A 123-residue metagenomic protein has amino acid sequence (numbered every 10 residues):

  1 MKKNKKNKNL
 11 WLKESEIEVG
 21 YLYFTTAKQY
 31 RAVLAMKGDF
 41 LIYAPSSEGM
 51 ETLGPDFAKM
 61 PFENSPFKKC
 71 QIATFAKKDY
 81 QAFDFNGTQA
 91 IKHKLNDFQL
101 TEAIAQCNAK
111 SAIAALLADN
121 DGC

Functional and structural regions predicted by a protein language model:
K2-I17: Mixed-charge, Lys/Arg-rich low-complexity intrinsically disordered regions
N7-N9, Q29, D39, E48 (+2 more regions): Intrinsic-disorder/low-complexity loop/linker signature
S15, V33-L34: Short, exposed beta-strand/loop patches in secreted or surface proteins that constitute
Y23-A32: Short coil-to-beta-strand transition motifs
L34-F57: Basic/aromatic-rich interaction segments and small domains that mediate binding to polyanionic partners
G49-C123: Intrinsically disordered, low-complexity, charged/polar segments
